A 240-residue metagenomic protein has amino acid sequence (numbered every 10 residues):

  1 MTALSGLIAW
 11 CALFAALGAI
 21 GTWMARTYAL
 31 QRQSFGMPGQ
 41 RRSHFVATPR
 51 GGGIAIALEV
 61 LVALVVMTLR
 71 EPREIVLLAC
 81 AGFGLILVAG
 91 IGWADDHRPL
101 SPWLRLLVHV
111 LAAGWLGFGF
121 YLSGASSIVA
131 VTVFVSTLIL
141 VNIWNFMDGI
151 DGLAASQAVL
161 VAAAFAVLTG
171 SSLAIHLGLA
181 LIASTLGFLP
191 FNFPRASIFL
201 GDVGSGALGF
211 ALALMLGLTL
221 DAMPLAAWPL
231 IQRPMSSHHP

Functional and structural regions predicted by a protein language model:
T2-T27, Q31-Q33, A57-R70, I75-I86 (+2 more regions): Alpha-helical transmembrane segments
M37-P49, S197: Juxtamembrane helix-capping/reentrant segments at transmembrane boundaries
A63-V76, W93-P102, G117-A130: Transmembrane alpha-helix boundary signature
C80-H109: Hydrophobic alpha-helical hairpins/lids featuring a short glycine-rich hinge
F83-L87, V108-F120, T132-N145, A155-A164: Membrane-embedded alpha-helical core segments of multi-pass
I91-D95, I139-F146, L189-I198: Transmembrane alpha-helix interface/packing and boundary motifs in multi-pass membrane proteins, characterized by
H97-R98, P102, N142-V161, S205-G206: Short acidic, Gly/Ser-rich segments with clustered Asp/Glu that frequently serve as metal-coordination loops in enzyme
